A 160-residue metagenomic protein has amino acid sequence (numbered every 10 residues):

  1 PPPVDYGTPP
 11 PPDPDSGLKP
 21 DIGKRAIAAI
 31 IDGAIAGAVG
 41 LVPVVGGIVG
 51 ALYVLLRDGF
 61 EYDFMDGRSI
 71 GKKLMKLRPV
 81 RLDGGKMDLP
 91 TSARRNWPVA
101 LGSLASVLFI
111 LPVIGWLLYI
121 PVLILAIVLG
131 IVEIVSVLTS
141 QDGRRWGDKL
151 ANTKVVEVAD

Functional and structural regions predicted by a protein language model:
P1-D13: Intrinsically disordered, low-complexity Pro/Gly-rich regions
P1-P3, P43, D58, P112: Proline-rich low-complexity regions
G17-I27, G50-K76, K86-P90, R94-D160: Juxtamembrane cytosolic face of transmembrane helices
I31-P43, S103-L104: Transmembrane helix and adjacent juxtamembrane "hinge" segments in multi-pass inner-membrane proteins
V45-I48: Transmembrane helix boundary and interhelical junction motifs in multipass membrane proteins
